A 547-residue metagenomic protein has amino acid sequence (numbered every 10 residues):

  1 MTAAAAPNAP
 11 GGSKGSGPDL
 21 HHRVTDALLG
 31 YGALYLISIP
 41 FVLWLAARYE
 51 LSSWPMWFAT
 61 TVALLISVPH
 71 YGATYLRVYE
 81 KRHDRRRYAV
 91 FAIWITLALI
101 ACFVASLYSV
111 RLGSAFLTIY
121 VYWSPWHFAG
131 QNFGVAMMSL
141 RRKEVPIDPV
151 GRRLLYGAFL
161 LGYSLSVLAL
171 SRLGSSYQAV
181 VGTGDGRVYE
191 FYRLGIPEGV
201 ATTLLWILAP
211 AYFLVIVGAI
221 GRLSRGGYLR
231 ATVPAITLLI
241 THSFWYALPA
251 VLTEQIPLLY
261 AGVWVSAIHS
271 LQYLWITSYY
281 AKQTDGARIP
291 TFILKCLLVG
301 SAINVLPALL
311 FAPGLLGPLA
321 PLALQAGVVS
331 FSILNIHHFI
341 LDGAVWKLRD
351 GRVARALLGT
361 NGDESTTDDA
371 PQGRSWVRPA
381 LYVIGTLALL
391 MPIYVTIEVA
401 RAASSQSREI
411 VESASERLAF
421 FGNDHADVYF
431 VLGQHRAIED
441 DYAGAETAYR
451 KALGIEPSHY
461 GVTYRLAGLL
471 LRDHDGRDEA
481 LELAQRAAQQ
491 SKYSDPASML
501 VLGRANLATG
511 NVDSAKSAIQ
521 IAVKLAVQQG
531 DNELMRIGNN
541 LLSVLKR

Functional and structural regions predicted by a protein language model:
R87, A105-T202: Membrane-interface helix-loop-helix junctions at boundaries between adjacent transmembrane segments
L389-E412: Hydrophobic alpha-helical transmembrane segments in integral membrane proteins
I410-V411, A445, A480, A515: Single-residue signature of alpha-solenoid repeat helices
A414-S415, Y449, A484, I519: Hydrophobic/aromatic packing residues within the alpha-helices of TPR/SEL1-like helical repeat arrays
F420-D424, P457, K492-Y493, V527: Short coil turns that delineate tetratricopeptide repeat
D427-V431, G461-R465, P496-V501, E533-N540: Alpha-solenoid helical repeat scaffolds
Q434, G468-L469, R504, V544: Residue-level recognition of tetratricopeptide repeat
E439, D473-H474, T509: Structural motif corresponding to the intra-repeat A-B loop/turn of tetratricopeptide repeats
